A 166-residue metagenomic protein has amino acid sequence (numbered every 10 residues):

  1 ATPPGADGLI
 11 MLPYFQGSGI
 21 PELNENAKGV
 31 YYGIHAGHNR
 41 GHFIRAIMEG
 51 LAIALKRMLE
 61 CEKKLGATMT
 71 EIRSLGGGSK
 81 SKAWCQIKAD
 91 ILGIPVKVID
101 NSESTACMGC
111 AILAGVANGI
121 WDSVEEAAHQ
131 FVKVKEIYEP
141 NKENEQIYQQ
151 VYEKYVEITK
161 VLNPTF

Functional and structural regions predicted by a protein language model:
A1-F166: Glycine/Thr-rich phosphate-binding loops that ligate phosphate moieties of nucleotide and other phosphorylated ligands
